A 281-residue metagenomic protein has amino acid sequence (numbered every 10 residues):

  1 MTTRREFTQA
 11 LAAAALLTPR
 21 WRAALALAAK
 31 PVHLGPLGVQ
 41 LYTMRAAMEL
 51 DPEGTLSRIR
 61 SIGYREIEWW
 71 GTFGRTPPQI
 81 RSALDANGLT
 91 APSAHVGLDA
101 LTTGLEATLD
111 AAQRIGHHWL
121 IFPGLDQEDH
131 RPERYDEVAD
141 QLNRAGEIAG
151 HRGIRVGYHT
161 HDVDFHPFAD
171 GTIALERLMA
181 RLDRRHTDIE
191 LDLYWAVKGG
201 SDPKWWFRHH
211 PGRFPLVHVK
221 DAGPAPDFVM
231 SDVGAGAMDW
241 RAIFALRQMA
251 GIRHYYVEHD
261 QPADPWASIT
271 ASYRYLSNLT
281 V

Functional and structural regions predicted by a protein language model:
M1-T18: N-terminal secretory signal peptides and thylakoid transit peptides that target proteins across membranes
W21-E49, R58: C-terminal segment of N-terminal export signals and the immediately downstream linker at the start of the mature
A29-V32, L56-S61, R75-A91, G104-H117 (+4 more regions): Acidic (Asp/Glu)-rich catalytic clusters
G35-Q40, I67-W69, A91-V96, L120-F122 (+4 more regions): Hydrophobic faces of well-ordered beta-strands that scaffold small-molecule active sites in alpha/beta enzyme cores
V39, I59, I67, L84 (+5 more regions): Conserved, mostly hydrophobic/aromatic
Y42-M44, W70-T72, V96-D99, L125 (+4 more regions): Active-site beta-loop-alpha junctions enriched in small/polar residues
L56, F165-A169, W195-R253, Q261-A267: Gly/Pro-rich active-site loop or hairpin
E66, L98-I189, A196, W266: Active-site acidic/histidine proton-transfer and metal-coordination neighborhood in alpha/beta enzyme cores
